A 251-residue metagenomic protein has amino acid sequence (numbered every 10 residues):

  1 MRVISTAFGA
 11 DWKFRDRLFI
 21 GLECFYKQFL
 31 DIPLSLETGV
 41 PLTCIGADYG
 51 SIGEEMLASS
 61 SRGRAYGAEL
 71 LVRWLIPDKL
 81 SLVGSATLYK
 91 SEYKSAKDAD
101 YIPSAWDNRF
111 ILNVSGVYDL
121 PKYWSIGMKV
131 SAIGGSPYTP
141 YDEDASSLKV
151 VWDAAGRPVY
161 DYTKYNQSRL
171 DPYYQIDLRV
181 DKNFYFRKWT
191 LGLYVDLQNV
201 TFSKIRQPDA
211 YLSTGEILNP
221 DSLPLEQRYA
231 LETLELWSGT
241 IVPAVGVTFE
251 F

Functional and structural regions predicted by a protein language model:
M1-G53, G192: Membrane-embedded beta-barrel scaffold of Gram-negative outer-membrane proteins
R2-T6, R64-Y66, W106-F110, P172-I176 (+2 more regions): Residues that define the transmembrane beta-barrel architecture of outer-membrane proteins
F8-W12, A68-W74, G84, V114-Y118 (+4 more regions): Residues on the lipid-exposed face of transmembrane beta-strands in outer-membrane beta-barrel proteins
D16-I20, D78-L82, Y123-I126, R187-L191: Repeated loop/turn-to-beta-strand initiation elements of outer-membrane beta-barrel proteins
E23, T163-L170, D181: Short, glycine/charged-rich beta-strand-loop motifs at protein surfaces that mediate ligand recognition and catalysis
F25-Q28, T38-G39, I45-P140: Gram-negative outer-membrane beta-barrel transporters
Y49-L57, S95-A99, P158-Y165, E226-E232: Extracytoplasmic loops and strand-loop junctions of Gram-negative outer membrane beta-barrel proteins
S131-G156, D171-Q175, K182-F251: C-terminal beta-signal and adjacent terminal beta-strands/loops of Gram-negative outer-membrane beta-barrel proteins
